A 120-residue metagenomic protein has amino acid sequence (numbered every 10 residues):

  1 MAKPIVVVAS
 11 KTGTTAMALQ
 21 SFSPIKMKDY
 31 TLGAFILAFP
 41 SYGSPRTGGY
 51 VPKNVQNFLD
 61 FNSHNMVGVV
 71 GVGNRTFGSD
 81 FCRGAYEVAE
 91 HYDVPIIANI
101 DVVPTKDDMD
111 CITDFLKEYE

Functional and structural regions predicted by a protein language model:
A2-F22: N-terminal beta1-alpha1 ligand-phosphate binding loop
P4-V6, T31-F35: Generic beta-sheet signal
K11, M17, G33-E120: FMN-binding flavodoxin-like domain, especially the glycine-rich phosphate-binding loop
P24-L32: Short acidic low-complexity segments
